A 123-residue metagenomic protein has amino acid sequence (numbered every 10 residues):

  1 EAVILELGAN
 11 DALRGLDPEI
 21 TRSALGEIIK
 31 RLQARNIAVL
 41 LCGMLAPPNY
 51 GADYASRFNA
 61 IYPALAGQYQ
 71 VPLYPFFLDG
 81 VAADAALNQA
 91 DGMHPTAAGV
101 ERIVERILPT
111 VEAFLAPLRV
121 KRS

Functional and structural regions predicted by a protein language model:
E1-S123: Alpha-helical cap/lid subdomain in secreted, periplasmic, or secretory-pathway luminal O-acyl-processing enzymes
